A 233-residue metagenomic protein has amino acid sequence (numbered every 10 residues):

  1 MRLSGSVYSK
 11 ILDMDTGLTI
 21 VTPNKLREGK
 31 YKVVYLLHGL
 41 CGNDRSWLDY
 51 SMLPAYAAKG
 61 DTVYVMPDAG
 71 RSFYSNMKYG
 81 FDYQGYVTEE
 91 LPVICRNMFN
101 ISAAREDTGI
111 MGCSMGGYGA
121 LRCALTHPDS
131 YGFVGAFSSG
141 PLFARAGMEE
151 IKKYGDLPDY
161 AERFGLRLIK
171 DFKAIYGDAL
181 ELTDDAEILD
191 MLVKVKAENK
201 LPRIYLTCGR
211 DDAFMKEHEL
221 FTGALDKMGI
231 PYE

Functional and structural regions predicted by a protein language model:
M1-E233: Non-catalytic cap/lid and distal C-terminal segments of serine-dependent acyl enzymes
